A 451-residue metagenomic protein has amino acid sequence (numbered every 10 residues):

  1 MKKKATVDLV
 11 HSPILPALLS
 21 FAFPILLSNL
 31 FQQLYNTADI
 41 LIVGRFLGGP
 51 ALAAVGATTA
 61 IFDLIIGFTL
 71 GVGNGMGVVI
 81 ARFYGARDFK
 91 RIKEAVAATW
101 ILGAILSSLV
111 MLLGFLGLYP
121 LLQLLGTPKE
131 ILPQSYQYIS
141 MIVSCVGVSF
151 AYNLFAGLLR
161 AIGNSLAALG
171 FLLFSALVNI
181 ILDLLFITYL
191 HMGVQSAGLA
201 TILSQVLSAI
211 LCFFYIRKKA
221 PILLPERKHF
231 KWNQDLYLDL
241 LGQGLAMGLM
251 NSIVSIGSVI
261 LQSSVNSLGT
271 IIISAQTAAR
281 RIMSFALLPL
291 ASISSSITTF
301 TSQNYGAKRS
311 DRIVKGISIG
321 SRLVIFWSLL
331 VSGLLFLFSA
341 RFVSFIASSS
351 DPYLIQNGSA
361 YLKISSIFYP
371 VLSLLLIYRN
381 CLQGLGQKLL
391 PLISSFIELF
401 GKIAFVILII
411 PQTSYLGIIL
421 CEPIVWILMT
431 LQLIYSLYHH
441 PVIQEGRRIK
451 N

Functional and structural regions predicted by a protein language model:
M1-A22, I80-C145, Y189-L245, T301-F368 (+1 more regions): Short alpha-helical transmembrane segments in multi-pass integral membrane proteins
H11, L15-L34, A38, I61-F68 (+7 more regions): Residue-level signal for short hydrophobic patches within transmembrane helices of multi-pass membrane transporters
S20, V43-D63, K129-Q134, V194-Q195 (+5 more regions): Interfacial/gating helices of multi-pass transporter permease domains
S20-D39, M141, Y152, S175 (+4 more regions): Transmembrane helical elements of multi-pass membrane transporters/channels
L30, L34-A53, L122-K129, L185-M192 (+5 more regions): Helix-terminus/linker motif at the lipid-water interface of multi-pass membrane proteins
L52-L112, S149-A168, Q262, Q276-S339 (+2 more regions): Small-residue-rich hydrophobic transmembrane alpha-helices
L64-G67, N179-D183, S208-F213, F285-L288 (+3 more regions): Hydrophobic transmembrane alpha-helices of multi-pass small-molecule transporters
G73, M141-R160, A168-A176, A197-I210 (+4 more regions): Short runs within selected transmembrane alpha-helices of multi-pass transporters and secretion channels
